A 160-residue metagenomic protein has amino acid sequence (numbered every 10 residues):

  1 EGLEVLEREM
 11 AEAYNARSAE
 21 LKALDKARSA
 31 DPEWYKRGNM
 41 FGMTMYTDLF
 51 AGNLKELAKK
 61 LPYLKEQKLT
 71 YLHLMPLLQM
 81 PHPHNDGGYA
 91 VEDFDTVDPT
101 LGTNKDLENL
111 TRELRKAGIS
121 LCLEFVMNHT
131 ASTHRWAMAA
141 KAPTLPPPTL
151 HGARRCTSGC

Functional and structural regions predicted by a protein language model:
E1-C160: Acidic/aromatic-lined carbohydrate-recognition and catalytic surfaces of CAZymes acting on diverse glycans
